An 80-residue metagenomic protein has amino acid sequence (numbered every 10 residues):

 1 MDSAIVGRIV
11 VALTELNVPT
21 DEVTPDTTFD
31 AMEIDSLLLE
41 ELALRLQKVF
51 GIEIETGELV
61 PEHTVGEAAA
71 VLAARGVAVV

Functional and structural regions predicted by a protein language model:
M1-D21, A74-V80: Thiotemplate assembly-line natural product biosynthesis machinery
V10, A43-L44: Short, hydrophobic-biased segments on the C-terminal half of alpha helices that form "recognition helices"
T14-M32, I52-P61: Phosphopantetheine carrier-protein modules
P25, A43, V65: Helix-turn-helix DNA-binding elements, focusing on the entry/boundary residues of the two helices that contact DNA
L38: Two-component histidine kinase catalytic core, primarily the HATPase_c
V60-V79: C-terminal structural segments of small proteins and small subunits
